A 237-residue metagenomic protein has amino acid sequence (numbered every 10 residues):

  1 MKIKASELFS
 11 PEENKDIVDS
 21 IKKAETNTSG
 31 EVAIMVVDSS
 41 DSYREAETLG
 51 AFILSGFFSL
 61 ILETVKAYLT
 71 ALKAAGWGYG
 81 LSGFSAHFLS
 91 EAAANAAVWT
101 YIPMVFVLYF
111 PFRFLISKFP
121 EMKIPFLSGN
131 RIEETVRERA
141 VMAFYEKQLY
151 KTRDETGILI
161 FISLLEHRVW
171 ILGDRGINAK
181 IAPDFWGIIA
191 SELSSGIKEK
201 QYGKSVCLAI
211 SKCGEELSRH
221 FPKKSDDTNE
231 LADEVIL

Functional and structural regions predicted by a protein language model:
I3-K4, E166-Q201: Flexible, solvent-exposed short loops/turns enriched in glycine
L8-A33: Short, charged cytosolic
E31-V36, G157-S163, W170-L172: Soluble periplasmic/extracytoplasmic beta-strand elements of cell-envelope proteins
G56-G80: Juxtamembrane "helix exit" motif at the C-terminal ends of alpha-helical transmembrane segments in multi-pass membrane
K66, T70, S90-I124: Transmembrane alpha-helices and immediately adjacent membrane-cytoplasm interface residues in multi-pass integral
K73-A94: Perimembrane loop-to-helix junctions flanking transmembrane segments
L115-I158, G173-K180: Canonical alpha-helical transmembrane segment with a positive-inside/aromatic-interface signature
D184-L237: Cytosol-/stroma-facing membrane-proximal "stalk/adaptor" domains immediately downstream of transmembrane anchors
